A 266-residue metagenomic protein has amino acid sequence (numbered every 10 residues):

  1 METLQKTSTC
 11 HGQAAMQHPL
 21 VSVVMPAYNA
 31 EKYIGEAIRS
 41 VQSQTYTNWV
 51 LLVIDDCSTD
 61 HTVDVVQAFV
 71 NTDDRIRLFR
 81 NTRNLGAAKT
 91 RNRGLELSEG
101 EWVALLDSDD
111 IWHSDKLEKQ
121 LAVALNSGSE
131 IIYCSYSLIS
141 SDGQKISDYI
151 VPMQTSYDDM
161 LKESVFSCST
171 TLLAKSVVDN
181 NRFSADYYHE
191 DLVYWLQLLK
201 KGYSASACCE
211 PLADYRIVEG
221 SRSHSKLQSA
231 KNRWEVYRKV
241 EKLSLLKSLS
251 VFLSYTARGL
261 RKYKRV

Functional and structural regions predicted by a protein language model:
M1-Q42: N-proximal low-complexity "stem/linker" segments adjacent to membrane-targeting elements
H18-V21, Q42-V53, H61, D73-R77: Short loop->beta transition adjacent to catalytic acidic/histidine clusters or analogous donor-positioning motifs
K32-G35, D60-A68, I111, D115: Acidic helix N-cap motif at the loop->helix transition within catalytic regions of sugar-transfer enzymes
S40, T47, D55-D64, R83 (+1 more regions): A conserved acidic beta->alpha catalytic loop
N81-S98, K119: Glycine-rich, basic loop-to-helix element that forms the pyrophosphate-binding segment of sugar-nucleotide handling
E96, P152-Q228: Conserved nucleotide-sugar donor-binding catalytic segment
V103: Short aromatic/hydrophobic "clamp" motif used to bind/position activated sugar donors
D115-I146: Conserved donor NDP-sugar-binding/catalytic core segment of glycosyltransferases
